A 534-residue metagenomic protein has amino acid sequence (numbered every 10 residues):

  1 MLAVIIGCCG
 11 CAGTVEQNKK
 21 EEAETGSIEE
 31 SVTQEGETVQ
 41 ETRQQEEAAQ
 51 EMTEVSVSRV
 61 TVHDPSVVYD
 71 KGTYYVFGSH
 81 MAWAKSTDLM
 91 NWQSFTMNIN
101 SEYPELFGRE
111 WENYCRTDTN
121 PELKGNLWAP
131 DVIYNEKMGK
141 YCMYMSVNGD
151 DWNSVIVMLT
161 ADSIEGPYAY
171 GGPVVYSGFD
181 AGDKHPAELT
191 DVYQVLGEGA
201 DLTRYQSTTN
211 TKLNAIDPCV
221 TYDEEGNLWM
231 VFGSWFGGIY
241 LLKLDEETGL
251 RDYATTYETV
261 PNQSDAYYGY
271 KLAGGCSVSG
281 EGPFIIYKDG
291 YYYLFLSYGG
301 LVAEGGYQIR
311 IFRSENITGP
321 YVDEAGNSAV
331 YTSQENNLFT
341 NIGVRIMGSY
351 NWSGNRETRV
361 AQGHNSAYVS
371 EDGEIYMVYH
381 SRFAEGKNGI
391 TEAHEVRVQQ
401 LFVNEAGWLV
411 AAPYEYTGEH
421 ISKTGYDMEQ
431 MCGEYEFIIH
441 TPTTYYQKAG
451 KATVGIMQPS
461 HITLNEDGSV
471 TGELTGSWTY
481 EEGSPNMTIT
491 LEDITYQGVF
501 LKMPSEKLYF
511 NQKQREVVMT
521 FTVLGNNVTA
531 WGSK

Functional and structural regions predicted by a protein language model:
M1-V15: Sec-dependent N-terminal signal peptides of Gram-positive bacterial secreted proteins and lipoproteins
C11-E16, E24-V32, G36-K534: Carbohydrate-active catalytic/glycan-binding domains of CAZyme proteins, especially the secreted or lumenal ectodomains
